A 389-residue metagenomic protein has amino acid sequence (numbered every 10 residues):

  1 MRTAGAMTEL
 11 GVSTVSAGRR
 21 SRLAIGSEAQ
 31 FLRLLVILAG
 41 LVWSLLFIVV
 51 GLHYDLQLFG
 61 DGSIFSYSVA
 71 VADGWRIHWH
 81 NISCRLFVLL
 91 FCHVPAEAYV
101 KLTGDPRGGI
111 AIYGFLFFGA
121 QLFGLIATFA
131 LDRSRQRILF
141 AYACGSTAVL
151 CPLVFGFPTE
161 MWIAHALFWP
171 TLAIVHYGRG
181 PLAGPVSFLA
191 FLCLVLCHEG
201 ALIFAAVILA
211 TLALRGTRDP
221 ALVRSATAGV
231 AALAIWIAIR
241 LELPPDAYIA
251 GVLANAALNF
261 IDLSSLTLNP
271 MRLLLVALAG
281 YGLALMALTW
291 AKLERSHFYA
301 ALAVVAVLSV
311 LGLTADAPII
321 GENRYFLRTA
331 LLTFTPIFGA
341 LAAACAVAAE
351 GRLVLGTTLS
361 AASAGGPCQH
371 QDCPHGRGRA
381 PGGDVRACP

Functional and structural regions predicted by a protein language model:
M1-F47, V347-L359: Start-transfer (signal-anchor) and selected internal transmembrane alpha helices of multi-pass inner/ER membrane
E28-L41, V50-L56, G62-Y67, G104 (+1 more regions): Intrinsically disordered, polar/acidic, low-complexity terminal segments
L46-Q121, C151-I163, L192-L341, P374-D384: Transmembrane catalytic cores of multi-pass membrane glycosyltransferases and polysaccharide-assembly enzymes
F115-R137: Transmembrane-helix motifs of polytopic, lipid-linked glycan transferases
L125-A130, L167-R179, A190, V207-G216 (+2 more regions): Hydrophobic transmembrane alpha-helices
F129-I138, H176-L182, A213-R224, A287-F298 (+1 more regions): Membrane-interface helix-boundary motifs at transmembrane edges
I138-G145, H165-C193, A221-T227: Short hydrophobic alpha-helices at membrane interfaces in multi-pass membrane enzymes
